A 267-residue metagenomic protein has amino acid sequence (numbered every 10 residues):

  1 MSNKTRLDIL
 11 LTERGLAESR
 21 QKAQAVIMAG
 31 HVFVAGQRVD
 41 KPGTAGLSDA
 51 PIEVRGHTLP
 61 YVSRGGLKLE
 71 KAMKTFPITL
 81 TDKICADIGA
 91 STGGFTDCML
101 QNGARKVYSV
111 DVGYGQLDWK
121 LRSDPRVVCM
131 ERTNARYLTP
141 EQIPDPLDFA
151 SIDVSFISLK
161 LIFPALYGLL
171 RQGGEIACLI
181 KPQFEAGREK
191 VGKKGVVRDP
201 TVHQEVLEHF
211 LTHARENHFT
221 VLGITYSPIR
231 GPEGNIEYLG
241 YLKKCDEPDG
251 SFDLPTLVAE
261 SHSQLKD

Functional and structural regions predicted by a protein language model:
M1-A50, I84-C85: A basic, amphipathic helix-loop patch mediating RNA/tRNA/ribosome contacts
L16, K74-T81, I143-P144: Glycine-rich helix-loop-beta junction characteristic of Rossmann-like nucleotide cofactor-binding loops
T81-S91: Conserved class I S-adenosyl-L-methionine
T92-G103: Conserved SAM-binding loop of SAM-dependent methyltransferases across substrates and taxa, primarily the Class I
Y108-L161: S-adenosyl-L-methionine
K160-A177: A short glycine-rich, Lys/Arg-flanked "PGG" loop and its adjoining helix->strand segment in the class I
P182-D199: Short, glycine-/aromatic-enriched active-site segment of Class I SAM-dependent methyltransferases
I236, G240-D267: Flexible, glycine-/basic-rich loop-and-beta segments that form/coincide with the SAM-dependent methyltransferase
